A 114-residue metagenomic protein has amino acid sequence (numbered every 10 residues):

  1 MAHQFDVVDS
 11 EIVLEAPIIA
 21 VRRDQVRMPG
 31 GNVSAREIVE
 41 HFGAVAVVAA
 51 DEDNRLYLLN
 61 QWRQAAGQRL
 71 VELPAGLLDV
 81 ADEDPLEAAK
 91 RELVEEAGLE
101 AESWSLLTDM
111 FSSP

Functional and structural regions predicted by a protein language model:
M1-A2, E15-A20, G67: A short, polar/charged loop/turn motif at coil->beta-strand junctions and beta-hairpin connectors
M1-E11: A short, amphipathic edge element
A2, R36-R91, E95: Conserved Nudix-box catalytic region and its N-terminal flanking loop in Nudix hydrolases and closely related
V7, V21-R23, A35, L59 (+2 more regions): Hydrophobic residues on conserved beta-strands that form the core of alpha/beta folds
D9-A46, E52: Acidic, metal-coordinating catalytic segment for phosphate/diphosphate chemistry, firing primarily on the Nudix
S10, L59-Q61, D109: Residue-level detector of high-confidence beta-strand sites
A20, F42-G43, R63, E72 (+2 more regions): Active-site segment of metal-dependent pyrophosphate-handling enzymes, primarily the Nudix hydrolase catalytic core
